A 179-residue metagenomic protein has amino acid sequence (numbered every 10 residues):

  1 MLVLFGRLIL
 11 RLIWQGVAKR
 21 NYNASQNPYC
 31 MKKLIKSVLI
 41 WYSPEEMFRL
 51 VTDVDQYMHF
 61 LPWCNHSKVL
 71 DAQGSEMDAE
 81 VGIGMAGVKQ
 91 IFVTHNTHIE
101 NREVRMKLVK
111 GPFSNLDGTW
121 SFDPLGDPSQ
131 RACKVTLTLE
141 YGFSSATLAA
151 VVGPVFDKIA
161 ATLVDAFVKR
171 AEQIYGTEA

Functional and structural regions predicted by a protein language model:
Q15-V17, Y22-S75, T177: Hydrophobic ligand-binding cavity/cleft-lining segments
K33-S37, E76-D78, I91, E103 (+2 more regions): Intrinsic-disorder/low-complexity, polar/charged segments enriched in Ser/Thr/Lys/Arg/Asp/Glu/Gln
L39-S43, G82-A86, T97-I99, V109 (+2 more regions): Solvent-exposed residues in well-ordered beta-strands and their adjoining turns, especially edge/terminal strands
K68-P112, A166, R170: Glycine-rich portal/gate segments that line the openings of hydrophobic small-molecule binding cavities
K107-T162: Beta-strand/loop substructures that line and gate deep hydrophobic ligand-binding cavities in soluble
E172-A179: Short, highly charged C-terminal tails/helix-capping segments
